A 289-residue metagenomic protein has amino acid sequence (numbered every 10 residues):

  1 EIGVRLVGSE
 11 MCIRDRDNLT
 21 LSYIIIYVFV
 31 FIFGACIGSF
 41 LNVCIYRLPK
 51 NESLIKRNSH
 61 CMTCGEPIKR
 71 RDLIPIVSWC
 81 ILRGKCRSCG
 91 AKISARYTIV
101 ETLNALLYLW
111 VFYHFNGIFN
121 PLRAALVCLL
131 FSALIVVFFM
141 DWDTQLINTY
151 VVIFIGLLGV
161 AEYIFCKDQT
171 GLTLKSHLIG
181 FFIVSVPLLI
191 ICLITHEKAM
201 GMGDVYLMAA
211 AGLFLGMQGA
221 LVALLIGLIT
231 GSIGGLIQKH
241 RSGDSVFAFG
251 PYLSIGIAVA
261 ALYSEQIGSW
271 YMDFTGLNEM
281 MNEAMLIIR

Functional and structural regions predicted by a protein language model:
E1-D15: Single conserved hydrophobic/aromatic residue that forms the stacking wall/gate of nucleotide- or nucleobase-binding
R14-P49: Long, highly hydrophobic alpha-helical transmembrane signal-anchor segments
R14-Y27, L109-A125, E162-S176, L213-G219 (+1 more regions): Helix-coil boundary and interhelical linker segments in multi-pass alpha-helical membrane proteins
Y27-I32, T98-T102, A124-C128, I153 (+4 more regions): Hydrophobic alpha-helical transmembrane segments
L41, I45, L107, V111-F115 (+6 more regions): Alpha-helical membrane-inserting segments
L41-Y97, N278-M285: Membrane-proximal soluble regions of multi-pass membrane proteins
L129-S132, V136-T230, S269-R289: Functional transmembrane core segments of multi-pass inner-membrane proteins
L236-V259: Interfacial loop-to-transmembrane junctions
